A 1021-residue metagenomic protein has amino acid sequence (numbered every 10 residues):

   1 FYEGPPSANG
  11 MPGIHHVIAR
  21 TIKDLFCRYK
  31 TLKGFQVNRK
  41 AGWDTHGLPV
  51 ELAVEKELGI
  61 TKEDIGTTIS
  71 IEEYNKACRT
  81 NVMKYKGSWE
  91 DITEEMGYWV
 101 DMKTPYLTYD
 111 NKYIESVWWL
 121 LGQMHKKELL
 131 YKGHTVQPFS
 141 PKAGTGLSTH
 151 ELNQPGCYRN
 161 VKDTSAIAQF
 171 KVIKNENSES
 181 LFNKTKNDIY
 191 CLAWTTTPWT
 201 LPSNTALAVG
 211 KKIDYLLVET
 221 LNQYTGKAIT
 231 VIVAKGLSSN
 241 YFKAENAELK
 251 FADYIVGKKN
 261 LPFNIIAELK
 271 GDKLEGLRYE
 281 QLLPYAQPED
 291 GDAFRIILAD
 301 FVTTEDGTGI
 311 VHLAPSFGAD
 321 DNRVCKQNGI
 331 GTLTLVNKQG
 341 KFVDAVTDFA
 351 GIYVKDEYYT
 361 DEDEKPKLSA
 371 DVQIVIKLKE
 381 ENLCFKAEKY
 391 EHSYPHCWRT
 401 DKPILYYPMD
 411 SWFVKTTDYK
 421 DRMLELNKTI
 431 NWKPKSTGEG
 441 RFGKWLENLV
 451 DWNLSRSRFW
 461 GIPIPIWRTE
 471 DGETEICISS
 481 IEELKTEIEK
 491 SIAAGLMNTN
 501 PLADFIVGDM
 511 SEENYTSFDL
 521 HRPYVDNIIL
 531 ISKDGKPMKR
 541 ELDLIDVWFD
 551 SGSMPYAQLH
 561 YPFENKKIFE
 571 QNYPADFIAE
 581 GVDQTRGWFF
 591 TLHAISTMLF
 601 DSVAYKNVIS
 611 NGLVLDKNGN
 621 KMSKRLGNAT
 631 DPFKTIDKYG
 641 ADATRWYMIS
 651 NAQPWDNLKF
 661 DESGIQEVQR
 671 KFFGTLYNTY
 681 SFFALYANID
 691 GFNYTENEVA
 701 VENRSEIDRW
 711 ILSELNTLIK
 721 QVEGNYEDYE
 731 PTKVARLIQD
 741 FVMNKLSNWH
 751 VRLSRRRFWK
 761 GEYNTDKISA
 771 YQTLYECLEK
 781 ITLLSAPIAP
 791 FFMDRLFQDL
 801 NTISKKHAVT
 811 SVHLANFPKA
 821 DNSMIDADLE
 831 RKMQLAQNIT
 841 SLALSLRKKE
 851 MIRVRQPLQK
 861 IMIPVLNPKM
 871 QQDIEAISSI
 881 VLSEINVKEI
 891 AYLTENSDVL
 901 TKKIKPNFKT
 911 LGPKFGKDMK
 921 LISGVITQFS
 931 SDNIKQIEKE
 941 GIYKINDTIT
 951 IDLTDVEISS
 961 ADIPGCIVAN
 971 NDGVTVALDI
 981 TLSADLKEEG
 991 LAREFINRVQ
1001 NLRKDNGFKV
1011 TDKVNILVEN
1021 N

Functional and structural regions predicted by a protein language model:
F1-A53, V117, A193-T195, W199 (+7 more regions): N-terminal catalytic cores of NTP/NDP-binding nucleotidyl/phosphoryl-transfer enzymes
F1-I14, T31, V37, N264 (+6 more regions): Non-catalytic terminal extensions that flank enzyme cores
F1-Y2, L48, V54-G59, K76-I92 (+5 more regions): Conserved oxyanion/phosphate-binding beta-strand-loop segments in alpha/beta enzyme cores
I18-D24, K186-A252, H312-G318, N328-V336 (+4 more regions): Extended active-site and interfacial segments that coordinate phosphate-rich ligands in large catalytic machineries
T21-N38, A319-I330, V375-L378, T585-D601 (+2 more regions): Metal-dependent nuclease catalytic cores in nucleic-acid-processing enzymes, especially RNase H-like/related
C27, G34-P49, Y215-L217, Y224-Q281 (+4 more regions): Carboxylate/His-rich catalytic cores and anion/metal-binding grooves
E55-P202, E219-Y224, K273-E280, P284-E289 (+11 more regions): Residue patterns forming the tRNA-binding/recognition surfaces of aminoacyl-tRNA synthetases and related DALR
I167, L217, K444, N448-F549 (+4 more regions): Feature 926 captures the class I aminoacyl-tRNA synthetase adenylation module centered on the KMSKS loop
